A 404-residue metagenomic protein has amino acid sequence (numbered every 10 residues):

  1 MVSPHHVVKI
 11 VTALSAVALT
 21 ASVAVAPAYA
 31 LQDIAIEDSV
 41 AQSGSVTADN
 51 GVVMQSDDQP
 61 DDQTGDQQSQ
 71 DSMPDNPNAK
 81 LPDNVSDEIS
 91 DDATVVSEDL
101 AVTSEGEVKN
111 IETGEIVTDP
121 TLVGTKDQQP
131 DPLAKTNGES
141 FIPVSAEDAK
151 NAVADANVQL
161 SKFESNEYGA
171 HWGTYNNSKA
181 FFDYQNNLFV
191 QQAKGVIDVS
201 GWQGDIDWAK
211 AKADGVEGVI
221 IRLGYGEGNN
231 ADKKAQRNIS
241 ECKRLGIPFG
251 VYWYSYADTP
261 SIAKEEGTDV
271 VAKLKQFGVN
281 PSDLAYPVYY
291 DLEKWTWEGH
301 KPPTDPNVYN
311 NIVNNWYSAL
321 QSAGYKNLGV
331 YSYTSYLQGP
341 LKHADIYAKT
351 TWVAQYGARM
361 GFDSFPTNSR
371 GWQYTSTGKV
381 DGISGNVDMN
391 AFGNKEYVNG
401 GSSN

Functional and structural regions predicted by a protein language model:
M1-L14: Bacterial Sec-dependent N-terminal signal peptides
L14-S22: Bacterial N-terminal signal peptides
A21-V40: Sec-dependent signal peptide cleavage junction
G44, D49-P60, T64-S90, T103-E107 (+2 more regions): Functionally critical loop-and-helix segments that line ligand-binding/catalytic clefts of soluble enzyme domains
F181-Y184, F189-N315, S322-A323: Substrate-binding cleft of extracellular glycoside hydrolase catalytic domains
V199, I221, Y290-L292, V330-Y333 (+2 more regions): Conserved beta-strand positions
K234-I247, L337-T351: Short acidic, glycine/proline-enriched helix-loop-strand junctions
Y325-Q338: Aromatic-lined carbohydrate-recognition surfaces of secreted/lumenal glycan-active proteins
